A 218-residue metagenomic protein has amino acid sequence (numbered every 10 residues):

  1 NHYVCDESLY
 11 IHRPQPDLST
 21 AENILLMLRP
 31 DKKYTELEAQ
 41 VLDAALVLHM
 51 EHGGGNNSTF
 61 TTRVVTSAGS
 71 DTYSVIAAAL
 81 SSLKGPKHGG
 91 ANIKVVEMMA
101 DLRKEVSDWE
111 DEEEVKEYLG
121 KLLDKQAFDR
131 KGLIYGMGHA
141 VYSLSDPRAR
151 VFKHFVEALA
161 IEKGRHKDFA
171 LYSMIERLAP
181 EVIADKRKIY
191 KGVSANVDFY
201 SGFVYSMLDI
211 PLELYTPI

Functional and structural regions predicted by a protein language model:
N1-I218: Non-transmembrane, aqueous-exposed alpha-helical and coiled segments at domain scale
